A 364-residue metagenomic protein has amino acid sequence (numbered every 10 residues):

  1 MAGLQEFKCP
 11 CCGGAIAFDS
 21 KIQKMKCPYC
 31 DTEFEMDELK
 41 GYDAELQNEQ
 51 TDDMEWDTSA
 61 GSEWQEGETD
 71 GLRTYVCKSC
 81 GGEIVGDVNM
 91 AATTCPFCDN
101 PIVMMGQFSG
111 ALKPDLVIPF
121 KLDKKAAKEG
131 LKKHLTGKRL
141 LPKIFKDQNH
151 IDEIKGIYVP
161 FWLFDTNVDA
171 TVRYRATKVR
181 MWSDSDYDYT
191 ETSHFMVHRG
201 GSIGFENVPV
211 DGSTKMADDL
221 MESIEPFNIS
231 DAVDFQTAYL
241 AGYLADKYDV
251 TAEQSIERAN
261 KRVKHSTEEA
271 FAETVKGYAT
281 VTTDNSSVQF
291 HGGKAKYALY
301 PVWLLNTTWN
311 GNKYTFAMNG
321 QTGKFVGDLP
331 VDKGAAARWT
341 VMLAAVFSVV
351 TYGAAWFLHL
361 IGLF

Functional and structural regions predicted by a protein language model:
L4-E6, I22-K24, L72-T74, A92: Residues immediately within or flanking Cys/His clusters that coordinate Zn2+ in small zinc-binding modules
C9-C12, C27-C30, C77-C80, C95-C98: Short cysteine-rich clusters marking metal-coordination/redox-active sites
A15-A17, E35, V85, V103: Short functional micro-motifs and their immediate structural scaffolds
F18-K26, G86-T93: Short linker/helix segments within small regulatory modules
D31-E38, D99-G106: Short Cys/His-rich micro-motifs in 6-15 aa windows
G110-T308, H359-F364: Charged, low-complexity helical/coil segments in non-catalytic cytosolic or luminal regions
Y300-D328: Extended, hydrophilic extramembrane loops/domains of integral membrane proteins
K333-F364: C-terminal single-pass membrane-anchor helix
